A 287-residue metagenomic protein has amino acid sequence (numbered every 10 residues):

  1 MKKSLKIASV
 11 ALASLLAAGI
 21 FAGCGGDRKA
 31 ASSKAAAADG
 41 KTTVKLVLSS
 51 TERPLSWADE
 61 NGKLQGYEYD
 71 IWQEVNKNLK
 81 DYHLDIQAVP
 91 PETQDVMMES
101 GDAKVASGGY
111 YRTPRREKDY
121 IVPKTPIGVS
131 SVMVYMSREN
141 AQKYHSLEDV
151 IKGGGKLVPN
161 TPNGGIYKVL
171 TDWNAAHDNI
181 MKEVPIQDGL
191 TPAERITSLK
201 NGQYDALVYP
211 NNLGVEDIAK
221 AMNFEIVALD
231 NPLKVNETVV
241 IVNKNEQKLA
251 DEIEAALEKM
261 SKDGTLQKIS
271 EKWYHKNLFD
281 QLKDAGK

Functional and structural regions predicted by a protein language model:
M1-T43, D280, G286-K287: Short, low-complexity disordered leader/linker segments with a strong preference for bacterial N-terminal type II
A30, Y82-D85, T161-I186, E258-K287: Ligand-binding clefts/hinges and TM-proximal coupling segments of bilobed small-molecule sensing domains
K34-Y110, D188, D263: Extracytoplasmic small-molecule ligand-binding "clamshell" domains of the periplasmic binding protein/Venus flytrap
S49-T51, G128-M133, A219-A255, K276-K287: Periplasmic-binding protein-like
S50-R53, L64-N76, M136-T191, N211-L213: Bilobed "Venus flytrap"/periplasmic-binding protein-like clamshell domains and structurally analogous long
Y69-L79, R138-Q142, L147-P159, V239-N277: Extended ligand-binding regions for polar small-molecule ligands
D85-V150: Acidic, polar ligand-binding/catalytic clefts
T93, E99, G109-K118, L170-D172 (+1 more regions): A ligand-binding cleft/hinge motif common to bilobed small-molecule-binding domains
